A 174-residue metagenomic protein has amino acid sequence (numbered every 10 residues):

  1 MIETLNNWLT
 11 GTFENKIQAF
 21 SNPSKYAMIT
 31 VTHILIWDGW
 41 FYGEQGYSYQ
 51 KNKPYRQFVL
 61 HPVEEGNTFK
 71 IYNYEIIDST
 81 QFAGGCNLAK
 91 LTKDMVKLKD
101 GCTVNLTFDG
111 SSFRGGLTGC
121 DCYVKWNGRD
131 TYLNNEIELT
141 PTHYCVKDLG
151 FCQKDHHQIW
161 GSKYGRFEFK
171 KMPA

Functional and structural regions predicted by a protein language model:
I2-T4, T12-D38: Short, solvent-exposed loop/hinge segments that bridge or flank secondary-structure elements
T4, W8, K16-Q18, N22-P23 (+1 more regions): Calycin-type beta-barrel ligand-binding domains and close structural analogs
V31-P54: N-terminal glycine/threonine-rich, aromatic-flanked beta-hairpin/loop signature
